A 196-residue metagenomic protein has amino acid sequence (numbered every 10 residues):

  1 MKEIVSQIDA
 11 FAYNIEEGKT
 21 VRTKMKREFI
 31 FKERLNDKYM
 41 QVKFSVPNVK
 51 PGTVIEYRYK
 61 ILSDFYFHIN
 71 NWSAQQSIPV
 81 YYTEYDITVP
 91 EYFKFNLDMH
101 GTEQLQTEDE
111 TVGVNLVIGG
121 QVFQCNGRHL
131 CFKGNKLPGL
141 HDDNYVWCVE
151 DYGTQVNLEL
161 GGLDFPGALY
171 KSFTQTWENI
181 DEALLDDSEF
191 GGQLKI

Functional and structural regions predicted by a protein language model:
M1-E84, T176-E178, D186-D187, G191-Q193: Lumenal/extracellular ectodomains and adaptor appendage modules of the eukaryotic vesicle/secretory system
L62-F67, N71, Q75-I196: Secretory-pathway-linked proteins and extracytosolic
